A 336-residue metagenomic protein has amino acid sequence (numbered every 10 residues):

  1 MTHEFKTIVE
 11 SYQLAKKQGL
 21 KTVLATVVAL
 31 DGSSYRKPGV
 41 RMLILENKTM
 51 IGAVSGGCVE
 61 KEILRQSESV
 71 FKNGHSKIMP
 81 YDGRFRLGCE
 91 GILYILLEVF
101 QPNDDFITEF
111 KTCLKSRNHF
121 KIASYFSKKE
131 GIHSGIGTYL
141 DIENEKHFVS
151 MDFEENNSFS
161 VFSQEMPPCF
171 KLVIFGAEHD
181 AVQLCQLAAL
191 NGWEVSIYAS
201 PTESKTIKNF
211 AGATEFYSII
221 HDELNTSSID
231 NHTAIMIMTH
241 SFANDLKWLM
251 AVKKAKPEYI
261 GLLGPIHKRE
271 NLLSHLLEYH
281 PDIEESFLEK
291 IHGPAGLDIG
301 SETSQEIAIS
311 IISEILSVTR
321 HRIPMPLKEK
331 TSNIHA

Functional and structural regions predicted by a protein language model:
M1-K208, A213, H275, Y279 (+2 more regions): Segments forming oxygen-rich coordination pockets for charged ligands
G56, A177, S241-F242, P265 (+1 more regions): Short beta->alpha junction loops/turns
Y198, A234, T239-D245, M250-H275: ADP-ribose/adenylate-binding Rossmann-like module
A213-I219: Conserved SAM-binding strand-loop segment of SAM-dependent methyltransferases
H221-N231: Short amphipathic alpha-helix with an adjacent loop that forms part of the alpha/beta core around
L262-A336: Adenosine-phosphate binding glycine-rich loop
